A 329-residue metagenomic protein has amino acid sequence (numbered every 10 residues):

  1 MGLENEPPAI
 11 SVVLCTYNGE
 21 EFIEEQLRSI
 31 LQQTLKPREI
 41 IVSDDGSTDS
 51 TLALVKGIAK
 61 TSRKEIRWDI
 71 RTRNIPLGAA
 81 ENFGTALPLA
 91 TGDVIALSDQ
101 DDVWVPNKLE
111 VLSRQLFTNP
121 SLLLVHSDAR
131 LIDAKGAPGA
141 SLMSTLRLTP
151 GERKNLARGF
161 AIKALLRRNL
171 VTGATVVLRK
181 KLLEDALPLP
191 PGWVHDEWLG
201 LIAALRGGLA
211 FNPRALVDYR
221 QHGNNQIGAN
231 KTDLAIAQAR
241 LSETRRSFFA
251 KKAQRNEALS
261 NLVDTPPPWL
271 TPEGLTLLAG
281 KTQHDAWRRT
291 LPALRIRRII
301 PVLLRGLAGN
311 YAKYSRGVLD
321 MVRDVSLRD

Functional and structural regions predicted by a protein language model:
M1-E6, E257, N261: Polar low-complexity intrinsically disordered regions
G2-T232, V322: Nucleotide-sugar donor-binding/catalytic module of glycosyltransferases that assemble extracellular/cell-envelope
L165, P191-W193, E197-W198, D218-D329: C-terminal subregions of glycosyltransferases and related glycan-biosynthesis enzymes
